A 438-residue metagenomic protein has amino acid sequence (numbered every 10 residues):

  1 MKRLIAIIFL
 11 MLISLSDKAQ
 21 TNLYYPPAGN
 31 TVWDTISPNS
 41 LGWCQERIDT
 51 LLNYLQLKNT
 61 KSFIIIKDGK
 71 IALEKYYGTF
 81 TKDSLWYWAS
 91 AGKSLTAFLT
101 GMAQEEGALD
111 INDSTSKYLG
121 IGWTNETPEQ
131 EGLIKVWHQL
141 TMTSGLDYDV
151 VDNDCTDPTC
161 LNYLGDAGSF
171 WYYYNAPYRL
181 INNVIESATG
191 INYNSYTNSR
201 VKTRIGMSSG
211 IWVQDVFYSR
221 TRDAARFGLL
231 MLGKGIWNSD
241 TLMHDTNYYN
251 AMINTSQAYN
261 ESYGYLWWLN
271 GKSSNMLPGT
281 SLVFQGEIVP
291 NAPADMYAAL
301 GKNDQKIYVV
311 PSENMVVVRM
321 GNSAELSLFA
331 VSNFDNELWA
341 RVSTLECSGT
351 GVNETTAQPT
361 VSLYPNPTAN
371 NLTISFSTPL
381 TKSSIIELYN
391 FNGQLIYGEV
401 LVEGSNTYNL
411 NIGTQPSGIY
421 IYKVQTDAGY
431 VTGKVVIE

Functional and structural regions predicted by a protein language model:
M1-T21, V352, Q394, L410 (+1 more regions): Bacterial Sec-dependent N-terminal signal peptides
A6, T356-E438: C-terminal outer-membrane/trafficking sorting elements
Q20-T35, E346-Y364, S377-P379, Q394: Residue-level detector of functionally pivotal "anchor" positions at catalytic/ligand-binding pockets or at interdomain
L51-F80, Y308, N314-V318: A short, well-structured edge-of-sheet supersecondary motif
G69, W86-N112, Q139, I181-I185 (+1 more regions): Active-site SXXK
K82, G145-S219: Catalytic-site signature segments of enzymes, centered on catalytic residues
E106-S144, I191-D223: Active-site helix/loop module of the DD-peptidase/beta-lactamase fold, centered on the serine-lysine SxxK catalytic
G165, K202-P311, A324-F329: Penicillin-binding protein/beta-lactamase superfamily catalytic region
